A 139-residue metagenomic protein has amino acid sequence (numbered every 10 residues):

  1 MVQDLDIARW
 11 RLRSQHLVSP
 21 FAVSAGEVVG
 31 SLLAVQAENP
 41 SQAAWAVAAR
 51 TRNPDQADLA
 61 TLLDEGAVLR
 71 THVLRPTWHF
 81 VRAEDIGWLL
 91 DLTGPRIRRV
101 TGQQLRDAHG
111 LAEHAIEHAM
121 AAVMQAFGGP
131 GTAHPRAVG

Functional and structural regions predicted by a protein language model:
M1-R136: Phosphate-backbone binding and catalysis cores of DNA-processing enzymes
